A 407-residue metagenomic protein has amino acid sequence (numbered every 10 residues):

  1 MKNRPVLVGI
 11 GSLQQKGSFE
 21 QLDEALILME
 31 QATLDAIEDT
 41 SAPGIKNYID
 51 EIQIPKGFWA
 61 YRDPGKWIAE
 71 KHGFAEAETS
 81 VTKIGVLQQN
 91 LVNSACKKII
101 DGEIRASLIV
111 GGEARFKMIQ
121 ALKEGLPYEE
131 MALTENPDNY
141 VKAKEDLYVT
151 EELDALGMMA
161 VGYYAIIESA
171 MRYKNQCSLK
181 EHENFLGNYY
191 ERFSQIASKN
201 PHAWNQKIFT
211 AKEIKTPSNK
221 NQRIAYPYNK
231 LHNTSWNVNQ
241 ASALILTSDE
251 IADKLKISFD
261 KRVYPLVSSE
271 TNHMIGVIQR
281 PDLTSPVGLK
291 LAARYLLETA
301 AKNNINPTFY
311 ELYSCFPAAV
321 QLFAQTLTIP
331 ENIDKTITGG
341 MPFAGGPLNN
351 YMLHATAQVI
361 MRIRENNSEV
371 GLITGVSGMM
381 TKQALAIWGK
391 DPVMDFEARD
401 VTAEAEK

Functional and structural regions predicted by a protein language model:
M1-V81, K97-I104, L108-I251, I257-A344 (+3 more regions): Conserved "HGTGT" condensation-loop signature of ketosynthase/thiolase-family condensing enzymes that catalyze
Q89-K97: Conserved phosphate-binding catalytic cores of ATP/NTP-utilizing and phosphoryl-transfer enzymes
N90-L91, M274-I275, G345-P347, K382-Q383: Short, solvent-exposed polar/charged micro-motifs at secondary-structure junctions
A344-L353, M361-R364, S368, L372-I373: A conserved active-site cap/scaffold subdomain adjacent to cofactor or substrate pockets
S377-T381: Gly/Pro-rich active-site capping loops and adjacent beta-alpha segments that organize cofactor/substrate pockets
